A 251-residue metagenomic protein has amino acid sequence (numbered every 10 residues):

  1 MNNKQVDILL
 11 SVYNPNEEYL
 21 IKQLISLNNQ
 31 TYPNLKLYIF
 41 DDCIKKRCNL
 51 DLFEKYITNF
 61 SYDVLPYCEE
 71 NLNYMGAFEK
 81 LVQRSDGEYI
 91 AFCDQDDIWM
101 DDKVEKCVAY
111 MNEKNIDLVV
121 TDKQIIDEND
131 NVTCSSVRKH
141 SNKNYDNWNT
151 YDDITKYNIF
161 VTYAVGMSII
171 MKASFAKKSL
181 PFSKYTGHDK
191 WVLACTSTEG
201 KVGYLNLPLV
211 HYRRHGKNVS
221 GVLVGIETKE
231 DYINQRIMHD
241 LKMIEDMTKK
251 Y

Functional and structural regions predicted by a protein language model:
N3-D7, N28-I39, F60-D63: Short loop->beta transition adjacent to catalytic acidic/histidine clusters or analogous donor-positioning motifs
P15-N29: Short, well-formed alpha-helical segments that are part of the catalytic scaffolds of diverse glycosyltransferases
D41-L52: A conserved acidic beta->alpha catalytic loop
F60, G76, K106-Y110, I116-F175 (+1 more regions): Flexible acidic/His/Gly-enriched loops in nucleotide-sugar-dependent glycosyltransferase catalytic domains
C68-S85: Glycine-rich, basic loop-to-helix element that forms the pyrophosphate-binding segment of sugar-nucleotide handling
I90: Short aromatic/hydrophobic "clamp" motif used to bind/position activated sugar donors
K143-D152, Y212-K217, G221-Y251: Catalytic core of nucleotide-sugar-dependent glycosyltransferases
N147-G225: Conserved nucleotide-sugar donor-binding catalytic segment
